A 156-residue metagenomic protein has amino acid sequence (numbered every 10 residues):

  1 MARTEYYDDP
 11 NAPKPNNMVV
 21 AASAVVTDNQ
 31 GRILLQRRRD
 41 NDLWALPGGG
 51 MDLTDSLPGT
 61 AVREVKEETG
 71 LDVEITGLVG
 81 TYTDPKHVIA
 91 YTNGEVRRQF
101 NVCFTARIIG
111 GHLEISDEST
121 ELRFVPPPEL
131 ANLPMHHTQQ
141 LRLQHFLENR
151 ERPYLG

Functional and structural regions predicted by a protein language model:
M1-S23: Acidic, metal-coordinating catalytic segment for phosphate/diphosphate chemistry, firing primarily on the Nudix
V19, R39-N41, L46, V73 (+1 more regions): Short connector loops at helix/strand junctions that flank enzyme active sites, especially segments positioning acidic
V20-A22, G31, R98-V102, T120: Change "...and in nucleic-acid phosphodiester-cleaving endonucleases..." to "...and in nucleic-acid processing enzymes
V26, C103-R107, F124: Short, well-ordered beta-strand micro-motif
D28, R32-E68: Conserved Nudix-box catalytic region and its N-terminal flanking loop in Nudix hydrolases and closely related
D42-L43, H112-G156: Nudix hydrolase/Nudix homology domain
D72-T81: A short coil-to-beta-strand element that immediately follows conserved catalytic motifs
D84-H112: Active-site-adjacent beta-strand/loop module that shapes the phosphate/pyrophosphate-binding cleft
